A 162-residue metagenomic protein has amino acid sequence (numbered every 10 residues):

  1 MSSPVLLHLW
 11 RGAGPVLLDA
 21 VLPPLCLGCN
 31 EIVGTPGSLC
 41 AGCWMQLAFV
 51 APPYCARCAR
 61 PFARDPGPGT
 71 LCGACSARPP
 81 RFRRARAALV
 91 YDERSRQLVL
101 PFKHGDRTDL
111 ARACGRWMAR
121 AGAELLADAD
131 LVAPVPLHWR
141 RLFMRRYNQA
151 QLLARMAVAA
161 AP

Functional and structural regions predicted by a protein language model:
M1-P162: Glycine-rich phosphate/pyrophosphate-handling loop used in enzymes and phosphotransfer proteins
